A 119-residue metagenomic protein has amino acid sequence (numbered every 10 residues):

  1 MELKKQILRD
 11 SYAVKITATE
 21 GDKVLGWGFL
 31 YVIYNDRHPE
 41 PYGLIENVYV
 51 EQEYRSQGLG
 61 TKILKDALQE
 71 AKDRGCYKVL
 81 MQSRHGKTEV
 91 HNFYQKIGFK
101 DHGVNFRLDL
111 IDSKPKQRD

Functional and structural regions predicted by a protein language model:
M1-E40, K65, D109: Acetyl-CoA-dependent GNAT
F29, L44, Y49, L80 (+1 more regions): Conserved beta-strand segments that form the floor/walls of ligand-binding pockets within enzyme and binding domains
N35-I45, D101-H102: A conserved beta-turn-beta hairpin within the catalytic core of GNAT-like acetyltransferases that forms part
V50, S56-Q69, K96: Conserved acetyl-CoA-binding loop-helix of GNAT-fold acetyltransferases
E51, R84: Residue-level recognition of the GNAT/N-acetyltransferase active site
T61, H85-G103, L108: Conserved active-site alpha-helix within GNAT-family acetyltransferase domains
A71-S83: Conserved GNAT acetyl-CoA-binding A-motif
D109-D119: Generic C-terminal helix-cap and adjacent flexible tail
